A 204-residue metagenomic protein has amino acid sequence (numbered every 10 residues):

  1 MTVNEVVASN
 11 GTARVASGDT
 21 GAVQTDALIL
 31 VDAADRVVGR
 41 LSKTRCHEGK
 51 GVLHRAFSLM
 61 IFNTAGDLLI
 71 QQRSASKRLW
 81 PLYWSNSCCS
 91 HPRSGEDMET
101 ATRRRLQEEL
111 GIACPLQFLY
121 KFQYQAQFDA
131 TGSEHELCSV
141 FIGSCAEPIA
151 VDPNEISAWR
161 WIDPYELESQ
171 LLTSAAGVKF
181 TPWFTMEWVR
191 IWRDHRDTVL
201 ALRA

Functional and structural regions predicted by a protein language model:
T2-T12, R45, L82, S94 (+1 more regions): Nudix hydrolase/Nudix homology domain
R14-S58, F62-T64: Acidic, metal-coordinating catalytic segment for phosphate/diphosphate chemistry, firing primarily on the Nudix
A33-R36, A75, L79, S87 (+3 more regions): Residue-level signal for pocket-adjacent positions within structured domains
R36, T100, R104, E108 (+1 more regions): Replace "anionic and nucleotidyl ligands
A56-C89: A glycine-rich, hydrophobic loop/mini-helix early in the fold
L69-I70, S85-L119, F141: The catalytic Nudix box helix
